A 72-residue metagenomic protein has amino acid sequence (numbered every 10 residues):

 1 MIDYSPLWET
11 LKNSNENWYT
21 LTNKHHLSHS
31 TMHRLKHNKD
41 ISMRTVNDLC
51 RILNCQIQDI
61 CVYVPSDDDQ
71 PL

Functional and structural regions predicted by a protein language model:
M1-T20: A short, Lys/Arg-rich alpha-helix, primarily the initiator
E9-T10, C61-L72: Short, charged recognition helix plus adjacent turn of helix-turn-helix-like nucleic-acid-binding domains
N15-H33: Short alpha-helical DNA-recognition segment
K39-R51, D69: Short, basic-rich loop-to-helix N-cap that marks the start of a DNA-contacting helix
